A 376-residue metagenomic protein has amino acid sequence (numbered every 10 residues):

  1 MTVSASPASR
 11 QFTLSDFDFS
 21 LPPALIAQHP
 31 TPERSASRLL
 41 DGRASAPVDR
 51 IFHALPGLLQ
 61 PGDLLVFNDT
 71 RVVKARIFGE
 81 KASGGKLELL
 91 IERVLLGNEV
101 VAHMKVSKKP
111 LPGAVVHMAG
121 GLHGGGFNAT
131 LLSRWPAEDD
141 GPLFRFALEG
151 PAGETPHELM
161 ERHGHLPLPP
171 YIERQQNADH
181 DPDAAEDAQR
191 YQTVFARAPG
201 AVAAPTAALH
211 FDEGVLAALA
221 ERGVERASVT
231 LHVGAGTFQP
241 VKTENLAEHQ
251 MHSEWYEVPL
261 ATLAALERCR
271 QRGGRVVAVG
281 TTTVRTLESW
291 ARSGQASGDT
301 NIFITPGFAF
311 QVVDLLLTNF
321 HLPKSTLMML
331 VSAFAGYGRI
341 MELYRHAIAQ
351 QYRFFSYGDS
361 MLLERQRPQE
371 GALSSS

Functional and structural regions predicted by a protein language model:
M1-S376: A cross-family signal for N-terminal binding/gating loops and helix N-caps that shape access to the active site
